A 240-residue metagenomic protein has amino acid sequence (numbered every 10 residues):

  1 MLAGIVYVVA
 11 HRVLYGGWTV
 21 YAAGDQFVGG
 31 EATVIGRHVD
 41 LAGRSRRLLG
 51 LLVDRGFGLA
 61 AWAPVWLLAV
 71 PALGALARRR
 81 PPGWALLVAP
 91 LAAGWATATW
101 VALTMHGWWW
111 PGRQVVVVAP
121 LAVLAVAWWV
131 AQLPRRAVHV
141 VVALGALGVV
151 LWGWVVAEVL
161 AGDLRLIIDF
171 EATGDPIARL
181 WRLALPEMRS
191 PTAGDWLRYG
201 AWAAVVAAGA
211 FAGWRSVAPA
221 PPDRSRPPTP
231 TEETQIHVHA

Functional and structural regions predicted by a protein language model:
M1-A72, L87-A98, G148-L166: Membrane-lumen/periplasm interface segments of specific transmembrane helices in polyprenyl phosphate-linked
V13-G17, A75-R78, T104, Q132 (+2 more regions): Juxtamembrane transmembrane-helix termini
D40-R44, R79, W108: Helix-boundary and loop/linker segments of multi-pass membrane transporters
R46-V70, P82-L87, G112, P120 (+1 more regions): Membrane-interface anchor segments at the N-terminal boundary of transmembrane helices in multi-pass membrane enzymes
A60-V88, A92, A122-W129, R135-L147 (+1 more regions): Hydrophobic, aromatic-rich transmembrane alpha-helices and their immediate juxtamembrane boundary segments
T99-W100, T104-M105: Membrane-proximal extracellular juxtamembrane segment immediately upstream of a following transmembrane helix
G107-V116: Non-cytosolic membrane-interface motifs at loop->transmembrane helix junctions
A137-R224, T229-A240: Transmembrane helical bundles and short interhelical boundary loops of multi-pass, membrane-embedded
